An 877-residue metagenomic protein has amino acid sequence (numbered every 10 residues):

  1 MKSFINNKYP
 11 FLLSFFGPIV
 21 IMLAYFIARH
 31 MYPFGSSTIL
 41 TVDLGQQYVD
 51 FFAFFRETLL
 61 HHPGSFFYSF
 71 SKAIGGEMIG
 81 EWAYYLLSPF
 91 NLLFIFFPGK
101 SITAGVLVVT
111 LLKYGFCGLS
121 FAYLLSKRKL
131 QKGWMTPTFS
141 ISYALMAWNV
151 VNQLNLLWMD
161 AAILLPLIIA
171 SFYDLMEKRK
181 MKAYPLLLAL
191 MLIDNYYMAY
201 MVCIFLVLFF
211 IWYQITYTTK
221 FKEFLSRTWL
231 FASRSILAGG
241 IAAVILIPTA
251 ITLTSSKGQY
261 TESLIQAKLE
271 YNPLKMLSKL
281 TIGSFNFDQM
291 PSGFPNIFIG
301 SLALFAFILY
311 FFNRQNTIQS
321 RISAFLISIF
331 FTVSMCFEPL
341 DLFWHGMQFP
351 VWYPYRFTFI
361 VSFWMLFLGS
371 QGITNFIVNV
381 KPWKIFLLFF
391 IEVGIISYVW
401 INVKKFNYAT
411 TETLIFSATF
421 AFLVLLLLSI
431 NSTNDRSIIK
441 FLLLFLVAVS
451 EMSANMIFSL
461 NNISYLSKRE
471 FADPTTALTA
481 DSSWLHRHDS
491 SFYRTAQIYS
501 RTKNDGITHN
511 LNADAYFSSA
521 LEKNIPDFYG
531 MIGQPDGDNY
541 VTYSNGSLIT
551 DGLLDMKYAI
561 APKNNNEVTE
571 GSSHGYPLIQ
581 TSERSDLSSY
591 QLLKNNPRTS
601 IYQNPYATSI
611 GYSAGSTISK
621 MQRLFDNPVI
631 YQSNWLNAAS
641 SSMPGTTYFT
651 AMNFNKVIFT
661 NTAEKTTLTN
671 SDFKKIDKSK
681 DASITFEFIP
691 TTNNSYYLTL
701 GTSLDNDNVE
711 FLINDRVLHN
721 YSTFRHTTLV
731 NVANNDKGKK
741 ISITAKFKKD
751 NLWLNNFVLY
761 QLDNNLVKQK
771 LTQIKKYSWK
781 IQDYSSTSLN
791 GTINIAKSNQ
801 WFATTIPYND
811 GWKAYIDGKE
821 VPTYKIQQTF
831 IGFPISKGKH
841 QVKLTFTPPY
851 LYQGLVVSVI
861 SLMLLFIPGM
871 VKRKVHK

Functional and structural regions predicted by a protein language model:
M1-M31, L230, I438-L444, M863-K877: Start-transfer (signal-anchor) and selected internal transmembrane alpha helices of multi-pass inner/ER membrane
K2-S3, T647-K877: Active-site-proximal, structured, solvent-exposed surfaces of multi-pass membrane proteins that position macromolecular
Y9-F121, I141-A162, L246, L253-G258 (+3 more regions): Membrane-interface coil-to-helix junctions
Y25-H30, F97-K100, M135-N155, A242-T254 (+6 more regions): Membrane-interface helix-loop junctions at the exits of transmembrane helices
V42, Q46-F55, P89, R227-L230 (+8 more regions): Periplasmic/ER-lumenal interhelical loops and adjacent helix-loop junctions in multi-pass membrane proteins
Y114-R128, K132-T216, R227-A250, S255 (+1 more regions): Membrane-embedded helix bundles of polyisoprenyl
M198, L326-F330, Q348-A477, K839-K877: Contiguous transmembrane helix-bundle modules in multi-pass membrane proteins
A448-S467, W484-M556, V717, Y721 (+1 more regions): Extracytoplasmic/lumenal acceptor-recognition loop(s) of multi-pass membrane glycoenzymes
